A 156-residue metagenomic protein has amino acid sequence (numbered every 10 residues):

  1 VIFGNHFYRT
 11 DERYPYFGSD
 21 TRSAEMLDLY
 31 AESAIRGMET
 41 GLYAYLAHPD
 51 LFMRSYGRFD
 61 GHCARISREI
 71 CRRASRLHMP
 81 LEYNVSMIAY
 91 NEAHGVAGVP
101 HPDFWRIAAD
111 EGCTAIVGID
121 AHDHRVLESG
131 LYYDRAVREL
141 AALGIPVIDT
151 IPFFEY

Functional and structural regions predicted by a protein language model:
V1-L77: Extended substrate/RNA-proximal surfaces in nucleic-acid metabolism proteins
R58-Y156: Charged catalytic cores and adjacent phosphate/nucleic-acid-binding surfaces used for phosphate/nucleic-acid chemistry
